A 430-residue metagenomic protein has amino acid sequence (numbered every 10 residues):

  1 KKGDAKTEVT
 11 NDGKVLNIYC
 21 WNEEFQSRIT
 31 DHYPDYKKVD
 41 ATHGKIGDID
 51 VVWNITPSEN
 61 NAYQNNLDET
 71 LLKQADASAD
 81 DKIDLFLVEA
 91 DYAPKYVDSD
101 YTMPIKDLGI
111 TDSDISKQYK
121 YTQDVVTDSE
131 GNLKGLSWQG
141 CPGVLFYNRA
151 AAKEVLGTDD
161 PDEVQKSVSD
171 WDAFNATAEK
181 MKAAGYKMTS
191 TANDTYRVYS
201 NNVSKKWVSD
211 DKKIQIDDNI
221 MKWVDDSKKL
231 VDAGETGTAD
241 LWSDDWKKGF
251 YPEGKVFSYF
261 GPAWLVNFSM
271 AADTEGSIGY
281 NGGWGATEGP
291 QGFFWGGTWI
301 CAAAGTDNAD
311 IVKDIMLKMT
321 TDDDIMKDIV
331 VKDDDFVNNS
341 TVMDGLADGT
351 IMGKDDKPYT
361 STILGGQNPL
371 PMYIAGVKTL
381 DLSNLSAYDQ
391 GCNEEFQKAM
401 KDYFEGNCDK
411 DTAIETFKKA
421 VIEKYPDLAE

Functional and structural regions predicted by a protein language model:
K1-P94, K398, N407-E430: Conserved N-terminal structural module of periplasmic/extracytoplasmic solute-binding proteins
G3-A5, N61-Q64, A79, F86-V144 (+3 more regions): Hinge/lid segment of periplasmic solute-binding proteins
W21-E23, V88-Y92, A192-T195, D244 (+1 more regions): Beta->alpha turn/N-cap motifs
Q26-K37, K222-D314: Extracytoplasmic/periplasmic substrate-binding proteins
A41-N60, S78-D80, T158-Q165, D211-K213 (+3 more regions): A local structural motif
I55-L72, S169-A173, A239-P252: Short helix-initiation/N-cap motifs at beta->coil->alpha
K106-S116, D124-T195, W207-L241, A304-D310 (+2 more regions): Helix-loop-helix "hinge/cap" segment bordering the ligand-binding cleft or interdomain interface
F268-T274, P290-F294, C301-E394: C-terminal lobe and pocket-closing loops of periplasmic/extracytoplasmic Venus-flytrap solute-binding proteins
